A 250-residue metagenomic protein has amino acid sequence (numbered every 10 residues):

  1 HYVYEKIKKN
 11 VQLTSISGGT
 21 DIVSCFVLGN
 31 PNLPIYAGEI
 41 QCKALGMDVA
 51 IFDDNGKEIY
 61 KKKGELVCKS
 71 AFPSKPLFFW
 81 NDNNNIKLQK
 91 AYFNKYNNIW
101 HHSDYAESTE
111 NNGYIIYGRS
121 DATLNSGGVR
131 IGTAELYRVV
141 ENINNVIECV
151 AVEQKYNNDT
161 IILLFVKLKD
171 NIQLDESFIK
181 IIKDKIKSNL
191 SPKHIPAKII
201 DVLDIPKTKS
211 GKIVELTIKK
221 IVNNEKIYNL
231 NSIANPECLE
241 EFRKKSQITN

Functional and structural regions predicted by a protein language model:
H1-G113, S120-T123, L136, N142: Conserved AMP-binding/adenylate-forming
V11-Q12, I162, I195-K198: Residue-level recognition of the N-termini of beta-strands and the immediately preceding loop/turn
L13, V49, C149-A151, K198-I199: Generic structural signal for residues in well-ordered beta-strands
I16, F52, V152-Q154, V202: Conserved beta-strand termini and adjacent loop/short-helix elements that scaffold enzyme active sites in alpha/beta
K43-G46, F242-N250: Acidic, glycine/GT-rich loop-and beta-edge segments that sit at the periphery of enzyme/chaperone cores
F72, L77, N98, S103-H194 (+4 more regions): AMP-binding/adenylate-forming catalytic core of the ANL superfamily
I199-K209: Short proline/glycine- and acidic-rich turn/helix-capping motifs at secondary-structure junctions
K220-K226: Short arginine-rich
